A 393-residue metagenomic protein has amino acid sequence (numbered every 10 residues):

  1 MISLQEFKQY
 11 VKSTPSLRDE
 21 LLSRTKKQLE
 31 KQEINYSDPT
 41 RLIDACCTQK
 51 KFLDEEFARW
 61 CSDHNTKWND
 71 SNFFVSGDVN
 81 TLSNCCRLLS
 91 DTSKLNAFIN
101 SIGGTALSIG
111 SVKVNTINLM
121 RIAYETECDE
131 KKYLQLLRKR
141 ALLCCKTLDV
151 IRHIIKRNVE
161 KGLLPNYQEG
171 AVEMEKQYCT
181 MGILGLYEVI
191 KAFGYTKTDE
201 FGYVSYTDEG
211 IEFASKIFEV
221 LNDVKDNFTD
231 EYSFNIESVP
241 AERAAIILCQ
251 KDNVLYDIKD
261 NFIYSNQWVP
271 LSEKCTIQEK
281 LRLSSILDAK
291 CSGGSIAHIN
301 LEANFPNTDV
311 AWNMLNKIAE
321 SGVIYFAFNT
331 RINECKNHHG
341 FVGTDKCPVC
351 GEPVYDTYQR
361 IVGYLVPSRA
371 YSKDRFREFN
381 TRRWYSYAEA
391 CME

Functional and structural regions predicted by a protein language model:
M1, Q5, Q9, S23 (+5 more regions): Conserved catalytic cores of very large enzyme subunits
K12-R18, N35: Charged, low-complexity interaction regions
K26, E33, A192, N380 (+1 more regions): Metallocofactor- and cofactor-centric catalytic cores in central/energy metabolism, strongly enriched
T105, L186, L365: Gly/Ser/Thr-rich beta-alpha loop segments that engage phosphate groups in nucleotides
Q168-V189: Core structural elements
E188-T196: Well-ordered alpha-helical scaffold segments within catalytic/enzyme domains
P348-E393: Long insertion/accessory domains within large nucleic-acid-processing enzymes
